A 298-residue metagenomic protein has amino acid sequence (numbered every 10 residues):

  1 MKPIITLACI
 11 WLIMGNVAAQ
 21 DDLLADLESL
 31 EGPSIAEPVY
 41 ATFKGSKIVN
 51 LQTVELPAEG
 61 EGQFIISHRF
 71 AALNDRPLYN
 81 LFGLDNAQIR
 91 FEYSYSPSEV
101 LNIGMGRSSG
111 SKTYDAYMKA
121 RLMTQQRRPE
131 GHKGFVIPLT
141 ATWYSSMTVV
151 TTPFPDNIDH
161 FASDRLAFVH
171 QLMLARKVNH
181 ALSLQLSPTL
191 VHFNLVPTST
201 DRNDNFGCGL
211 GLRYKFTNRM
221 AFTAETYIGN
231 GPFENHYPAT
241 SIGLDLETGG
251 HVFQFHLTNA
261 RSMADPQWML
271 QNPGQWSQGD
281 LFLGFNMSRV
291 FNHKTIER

Functional and structural regions predicted by a protein language model:
K2-L7: Sec-dependent signal peptide recognition, specifically the positively charged N-region followed immediately by
M14-N16: N-terminal signal peptide c-region/cleavage motif recognized by signal peptidases
Q20-D156, L166-H170, A175-L186, L190-N194 (+2 more regions): Transmembrane beta-barrel domains of Gram-negative outer membranes and organellar outer membranes
N157-A162, S199: Flexible, glycine/proline-enriched loop segments at strand-loop-helix junctions that form or flank small-ligand binding
S163, D201, F233: Glycine- and other small-residue-rich loops at beta-strand/loop junctions that grip anionic moieties
R165, K215, E225, E234-H236: Low-complexity, polar/charged sequence tracts that form flexible coils or short amphipathic helices and often embed
A181-I228: A mid-sequence, solvent-exposed acidic-amphipathic segment
